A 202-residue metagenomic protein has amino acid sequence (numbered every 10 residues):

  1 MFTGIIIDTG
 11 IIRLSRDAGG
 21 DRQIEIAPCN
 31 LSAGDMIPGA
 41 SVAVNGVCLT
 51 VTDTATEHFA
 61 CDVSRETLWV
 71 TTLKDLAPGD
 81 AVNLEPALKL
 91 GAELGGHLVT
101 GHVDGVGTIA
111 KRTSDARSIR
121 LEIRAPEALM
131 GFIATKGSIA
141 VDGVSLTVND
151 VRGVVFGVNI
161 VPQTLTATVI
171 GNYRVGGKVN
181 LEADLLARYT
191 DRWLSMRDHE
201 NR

Functional and structural regions predicted by a protein language model:
M1-R202: Conserved loop->alpha-helix
